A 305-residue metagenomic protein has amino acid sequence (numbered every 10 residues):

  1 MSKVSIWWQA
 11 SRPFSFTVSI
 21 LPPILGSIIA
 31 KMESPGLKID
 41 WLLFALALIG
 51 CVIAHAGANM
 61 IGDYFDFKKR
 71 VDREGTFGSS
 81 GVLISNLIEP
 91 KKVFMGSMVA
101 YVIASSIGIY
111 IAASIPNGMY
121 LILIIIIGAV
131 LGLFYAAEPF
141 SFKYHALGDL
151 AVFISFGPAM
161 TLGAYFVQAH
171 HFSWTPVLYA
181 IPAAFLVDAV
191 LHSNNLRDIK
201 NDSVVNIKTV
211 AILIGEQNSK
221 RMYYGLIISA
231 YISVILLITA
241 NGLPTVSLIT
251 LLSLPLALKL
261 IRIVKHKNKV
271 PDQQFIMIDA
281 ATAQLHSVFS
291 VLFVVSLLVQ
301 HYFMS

Functional and structural regions predicted by a protein language model:
M1-L42, L46, G50, P139-F140 (+2 more regions): Topogenic membrane-insertion module of multi-pass membrane proteins
T17-G26, L150-Y165, A183, A211-E216 (+1 more regions): Small-residue-rich segments of transmembrane alpha-helices in multi-pass membrane proteins, especially helix faces
I24, G36-I61, I122-V130, S173-S193: Membrane-embedded alpha-helical segments that form the functional core of polytopic membrane enzymes, especially those
I53-F77, A189-A211: Acidic (Asp/Glu-rich) catalytic motifs at the cytosolic membrane interface
E74-I115, V210-L243, A280-F289: Multi-pass membrane catalytic core of lipid/isoprenoid biosynthesis enzymes
S80-H171: Intramembrane alpha-helical segments
V152-I199, V205, Q217-K220: Functional transmembrane core segments of multi-pass inner-membrane proteins
G242-S305: Extended hydrophobic alpha-helices typical of membrane-associated regions
